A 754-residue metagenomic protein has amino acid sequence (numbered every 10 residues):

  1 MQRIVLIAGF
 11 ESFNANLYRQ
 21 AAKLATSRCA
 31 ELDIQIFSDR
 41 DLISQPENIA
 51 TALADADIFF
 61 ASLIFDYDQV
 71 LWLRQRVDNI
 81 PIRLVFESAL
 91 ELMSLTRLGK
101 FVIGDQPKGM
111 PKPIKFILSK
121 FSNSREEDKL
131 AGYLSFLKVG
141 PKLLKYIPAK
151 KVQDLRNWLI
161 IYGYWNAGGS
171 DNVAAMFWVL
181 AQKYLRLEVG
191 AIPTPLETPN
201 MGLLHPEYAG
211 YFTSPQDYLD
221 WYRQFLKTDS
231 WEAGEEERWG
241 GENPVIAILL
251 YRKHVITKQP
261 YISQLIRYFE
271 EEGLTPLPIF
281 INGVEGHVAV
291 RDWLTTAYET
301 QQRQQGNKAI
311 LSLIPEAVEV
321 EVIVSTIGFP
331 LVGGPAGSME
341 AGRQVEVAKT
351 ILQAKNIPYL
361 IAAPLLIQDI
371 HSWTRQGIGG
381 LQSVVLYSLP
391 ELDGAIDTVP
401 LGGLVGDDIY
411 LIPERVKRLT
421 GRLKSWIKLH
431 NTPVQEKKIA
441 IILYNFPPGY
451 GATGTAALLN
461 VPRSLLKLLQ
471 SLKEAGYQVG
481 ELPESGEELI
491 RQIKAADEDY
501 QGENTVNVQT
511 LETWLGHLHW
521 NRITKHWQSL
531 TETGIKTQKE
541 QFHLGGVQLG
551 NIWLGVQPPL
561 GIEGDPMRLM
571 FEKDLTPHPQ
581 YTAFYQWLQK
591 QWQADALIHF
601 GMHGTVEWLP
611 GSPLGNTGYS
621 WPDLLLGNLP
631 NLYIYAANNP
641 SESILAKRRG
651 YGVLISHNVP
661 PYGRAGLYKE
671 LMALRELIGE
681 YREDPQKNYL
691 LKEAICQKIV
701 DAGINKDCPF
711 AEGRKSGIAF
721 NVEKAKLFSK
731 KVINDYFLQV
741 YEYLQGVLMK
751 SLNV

Functional and structural regions predicted by a protein language model:
M1-E47, T51-V754: Ligand/cofactor-recognition surfaces for anionic moieties
